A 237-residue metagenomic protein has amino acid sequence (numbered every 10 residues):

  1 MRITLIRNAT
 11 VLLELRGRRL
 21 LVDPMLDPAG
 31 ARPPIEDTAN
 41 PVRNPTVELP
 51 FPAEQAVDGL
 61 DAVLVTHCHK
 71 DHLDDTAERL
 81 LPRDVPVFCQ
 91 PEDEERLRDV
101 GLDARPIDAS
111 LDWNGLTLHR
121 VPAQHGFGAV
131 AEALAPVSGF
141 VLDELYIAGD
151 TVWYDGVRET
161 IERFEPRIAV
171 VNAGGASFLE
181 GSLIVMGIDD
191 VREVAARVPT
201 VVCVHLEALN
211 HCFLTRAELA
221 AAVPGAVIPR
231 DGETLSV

Functional and structural regions predicted by a protein language model:
M1-V47, E218-G225, D231-E233: Zn-dependent metallo-beta-lactamase
I3-L5, V85-P91, A104-P106, V201: Short, hydrophobic beta-strand segments that form beta-sheet elements in well-ordered domains
L5-R16, D112-R167: Catalytic core of the metallo-beta-lactamase
R18-L64, D75-R79, G128-V130, W153-R163: Pre-active-site segment of Zn-dependent metallo-hydrolases
V22-D23, G59-H69, F88-P91, Y146-T151 (+3 more regions): Active-site neighborhood of phospho(di)ester-bond hydrolases with catalytic His/Asp-centered motifs
D27-A29, C68-L73, E94-R96, A109-N114 (+5 more regions): Active-site environment of divalent metal-dependent phosphoester hydrolases
C89-D143, V223-V237: Metallo-beta-lactamase
V152-T234: Cap/insert and terminal regions of metallo-dependent hydrolase folds
